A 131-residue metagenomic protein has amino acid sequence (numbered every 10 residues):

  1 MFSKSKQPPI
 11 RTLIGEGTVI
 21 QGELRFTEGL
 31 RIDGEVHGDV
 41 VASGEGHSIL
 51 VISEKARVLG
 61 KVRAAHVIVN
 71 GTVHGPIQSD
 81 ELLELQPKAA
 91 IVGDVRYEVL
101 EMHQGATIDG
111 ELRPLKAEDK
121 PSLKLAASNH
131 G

Functional and structural regions predicted by a protein language model:
M1-L59, I68, H74, E81-G131: Intrinsically disordered, low-complexity terminal regions
